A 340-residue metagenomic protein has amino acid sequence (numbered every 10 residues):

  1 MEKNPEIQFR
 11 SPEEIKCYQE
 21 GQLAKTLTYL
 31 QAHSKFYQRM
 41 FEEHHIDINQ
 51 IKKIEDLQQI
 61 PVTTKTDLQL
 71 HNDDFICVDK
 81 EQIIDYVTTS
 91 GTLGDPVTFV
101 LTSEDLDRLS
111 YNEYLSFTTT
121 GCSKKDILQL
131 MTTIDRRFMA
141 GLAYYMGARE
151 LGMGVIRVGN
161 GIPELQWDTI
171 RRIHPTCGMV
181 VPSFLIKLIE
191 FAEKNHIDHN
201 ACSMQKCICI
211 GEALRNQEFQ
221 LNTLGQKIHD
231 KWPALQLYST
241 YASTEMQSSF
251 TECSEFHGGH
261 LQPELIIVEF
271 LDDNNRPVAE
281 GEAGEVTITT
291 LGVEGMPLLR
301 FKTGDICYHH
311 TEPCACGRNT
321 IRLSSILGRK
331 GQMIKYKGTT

Functional and structural regions predicted by a protein language model:
M1-T88, G94-Y111, L115-T119, K124 (+2 more regions): Nucleotide 5′-phosphate-binding alpha/beta core
M1-Y29, K35, L151-T340: Active-site glycine/GP-rich loop and adjacent strand/helix microenvironment that borders small-molecule binding pockets
R39, T98, C122-K125, R137 (+3 more regions): Secondary-structure boundary/capping residues
T89-S90, L128, A148, V268: Hydrophobic alpha-helical segments that mediate membrane insertion or helix-helix packing
T92, I127, Q205: Glycine-rich, often proline-containing surface loops adjacent to acidic residues and nearby aromatics that form
T98, Q129, M333-K335: Short aromatic/hydrophobic contact patches that present stacked aromatics for nucleic-acid/ligand binding
S103-T118, I127-K187: AMP-binding/adenylate-forming
K125-D126, G281: Beta-strand-connecting loops/turns
